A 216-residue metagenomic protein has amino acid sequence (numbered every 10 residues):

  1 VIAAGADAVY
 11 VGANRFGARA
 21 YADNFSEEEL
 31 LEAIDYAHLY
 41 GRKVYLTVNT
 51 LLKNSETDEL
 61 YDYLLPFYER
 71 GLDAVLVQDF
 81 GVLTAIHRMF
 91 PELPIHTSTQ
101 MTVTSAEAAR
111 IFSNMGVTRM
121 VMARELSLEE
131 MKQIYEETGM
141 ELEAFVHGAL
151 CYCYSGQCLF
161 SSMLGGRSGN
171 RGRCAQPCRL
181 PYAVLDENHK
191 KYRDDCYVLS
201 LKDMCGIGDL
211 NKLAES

Functional and structural regions predicted by a protein language model:
I2-V103, V121-E125, E129-S216: Active-site pocket-lining/capping segments in soluble small-molecule metabolic enzymes
S105-E107: Conserved nucleotide-cofactor-binding alpha/beta core module
G116-V117: As written
